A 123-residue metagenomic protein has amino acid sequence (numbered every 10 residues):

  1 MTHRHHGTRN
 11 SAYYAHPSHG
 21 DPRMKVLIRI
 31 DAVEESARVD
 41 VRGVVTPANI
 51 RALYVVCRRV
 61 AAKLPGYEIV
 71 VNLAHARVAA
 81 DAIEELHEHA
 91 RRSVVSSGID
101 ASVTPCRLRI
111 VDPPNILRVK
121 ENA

Functional and structural regions predicted by a protein language model:
M1-K25, P105-I110, P114-A123: Actinobacteria-biased recognition of intrinsically disordered, low-complexity terminal regions
T2-R4, V26-A37, V78-D81, E85-L86 (+2 more regions): Unusually extended, aromatic-enriched hydrophobic runs near protein termini
H6-S11, A37-R42, V70-R77: A generic short-segment signal for beta-strand/edge and adjacent turn/coil regions
S11, S18, S36, S93-S97 (+1 more regions): Generic serine detector
A12-H16, R23-D31, V55-L64, S96: Residue-level detector of functional hotspots within protein domains
H16-A52: STAS-typified acidic loop motif
P47-V119: Amphipathic alpha-helical interaction surfaces in cytosolic regulatory modules
